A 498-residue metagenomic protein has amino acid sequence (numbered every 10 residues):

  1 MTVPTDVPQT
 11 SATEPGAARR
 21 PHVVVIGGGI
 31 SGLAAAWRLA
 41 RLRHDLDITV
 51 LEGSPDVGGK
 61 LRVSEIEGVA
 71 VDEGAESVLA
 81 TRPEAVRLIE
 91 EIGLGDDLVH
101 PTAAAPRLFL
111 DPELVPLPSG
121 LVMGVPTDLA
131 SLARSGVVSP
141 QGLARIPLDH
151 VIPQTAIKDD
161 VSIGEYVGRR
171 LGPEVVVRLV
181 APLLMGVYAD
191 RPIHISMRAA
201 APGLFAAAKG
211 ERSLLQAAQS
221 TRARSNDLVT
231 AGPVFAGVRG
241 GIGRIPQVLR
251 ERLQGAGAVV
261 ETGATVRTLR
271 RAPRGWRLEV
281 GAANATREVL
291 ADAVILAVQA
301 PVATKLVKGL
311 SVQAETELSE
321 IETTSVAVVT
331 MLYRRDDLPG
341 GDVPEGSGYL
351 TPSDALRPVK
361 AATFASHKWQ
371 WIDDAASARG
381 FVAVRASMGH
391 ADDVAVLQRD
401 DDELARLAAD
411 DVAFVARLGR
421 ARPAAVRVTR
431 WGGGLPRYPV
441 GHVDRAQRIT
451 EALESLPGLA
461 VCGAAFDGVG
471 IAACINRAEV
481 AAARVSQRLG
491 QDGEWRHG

Functional and structural regions predicted by a protein language model:
T2, P8, E14, T262-V384 (+3 more regions): Mid-domain catalytic core of redox enzymes that form a hydrophobic substrate pocket/lid adjacent to a catalytic redox
T2-A18, P118-S119, P126, P344-E345 (+1 more regions): Conserved flavin/dinucleotide-binding core of flavoenzymes
R20-V50: N-terminal Rossmann-like FAD-binding beta1-loop-alpha1 element of flavoenzymes
S31, D56, P301: Conserved Rossmann-like nucleotide-cofactor binding loop
W37, R41, V63, E251 (+5 more regions): Short, well-ordered alpha-helices that flank and scaffold nucleotide-derived cofactor binding pockets
A40-I66: Glycine-rich FAD pyrophosphate-binding loop
E67-Q154: Dinucleotide-binding Rossmann-like beta1-alpha1 core, especially the glycine-rich loop that anchors the ADP
V125, A144-T268, L290: Active-site/ligand-binding neighborhood in enzyme catalytic cores
